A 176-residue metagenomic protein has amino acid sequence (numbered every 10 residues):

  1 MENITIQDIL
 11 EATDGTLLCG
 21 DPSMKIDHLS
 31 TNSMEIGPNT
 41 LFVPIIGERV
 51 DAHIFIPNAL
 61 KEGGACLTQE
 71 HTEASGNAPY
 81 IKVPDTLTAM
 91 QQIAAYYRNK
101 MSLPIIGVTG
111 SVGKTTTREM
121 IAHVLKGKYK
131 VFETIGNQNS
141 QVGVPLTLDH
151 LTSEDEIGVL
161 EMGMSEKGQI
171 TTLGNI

Functional and structural regions predicted by a protein language model:
M1-Q92: N-terminal leader/targeting and accessory segments in enzymes
L10, M90-I176: Phosphate-binding loop of NTP-binding sites
